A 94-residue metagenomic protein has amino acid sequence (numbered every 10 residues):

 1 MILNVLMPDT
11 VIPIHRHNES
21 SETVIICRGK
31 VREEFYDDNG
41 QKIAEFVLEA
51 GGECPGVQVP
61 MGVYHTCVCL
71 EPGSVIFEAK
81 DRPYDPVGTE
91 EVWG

Functional and structural regions predicted by a protein language model:
M1-I14, S20: A short glycine-rich, His/Asp/Glu-containing loop-to-beta-strand
L3, T23, T66-C67: Short, surface-exposed charged micro-motifs
P13-H15, E33-F35, G56-V59, H65-L70 (+1 more regions): Short beta-strand His + acidic residue motifs that chelate non-heme Fe in jelly-roll/DSBH and cupin folds
R16-N18, I25-I26, C69-P72: Short glycine/proline-enriched turns and hinge-like loops at secondary-structure junctions
E19-N39: Glycine- and acidic-residue-biased ligand/ion/polar-headgroup-sensing regions
G40-V47, G51, Y64-G94: Double-stranded beta-helix
